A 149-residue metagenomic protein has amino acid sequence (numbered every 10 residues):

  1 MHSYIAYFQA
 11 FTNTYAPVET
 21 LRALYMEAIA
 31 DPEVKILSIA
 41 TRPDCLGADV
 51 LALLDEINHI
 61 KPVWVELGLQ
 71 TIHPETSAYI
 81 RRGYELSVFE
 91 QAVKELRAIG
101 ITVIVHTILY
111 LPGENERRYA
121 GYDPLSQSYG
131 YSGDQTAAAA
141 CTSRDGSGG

Functional and structural regions predicted by a protein language model:
M1-V18, E33-L46, P62-V88, G133-Q135: Core AdoMet radical
V18-M26, G47-N58, I80, R117: Distinct, well-ordered alpha-helical segments
L24-P32, A52-P62, K94-A98: Acidic (Asp/Glu)-rich catalytic clusters
Q91, I108-L109: Short glycine/proline-centered loop/turn elements that form peptide/ligand docking sites
L109-E116, G133-G149: Flexible glycine/acidic-rich beta-alpha junction loops that bind and position SAM and/or redox cofactors in anaerobic
P112-S128: Catalytic cores of alpha/beta
